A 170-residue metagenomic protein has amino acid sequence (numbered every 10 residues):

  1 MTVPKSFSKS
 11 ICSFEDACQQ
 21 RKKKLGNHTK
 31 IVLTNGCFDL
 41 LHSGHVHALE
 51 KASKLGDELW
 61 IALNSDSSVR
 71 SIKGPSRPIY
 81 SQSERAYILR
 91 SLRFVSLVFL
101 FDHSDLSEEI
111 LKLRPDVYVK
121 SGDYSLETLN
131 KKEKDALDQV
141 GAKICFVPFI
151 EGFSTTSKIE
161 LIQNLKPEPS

Functional and structural regions predicted by a protein language model:
M1-S170: Nucleotidyltransferase catalytic core that binds NTPs
